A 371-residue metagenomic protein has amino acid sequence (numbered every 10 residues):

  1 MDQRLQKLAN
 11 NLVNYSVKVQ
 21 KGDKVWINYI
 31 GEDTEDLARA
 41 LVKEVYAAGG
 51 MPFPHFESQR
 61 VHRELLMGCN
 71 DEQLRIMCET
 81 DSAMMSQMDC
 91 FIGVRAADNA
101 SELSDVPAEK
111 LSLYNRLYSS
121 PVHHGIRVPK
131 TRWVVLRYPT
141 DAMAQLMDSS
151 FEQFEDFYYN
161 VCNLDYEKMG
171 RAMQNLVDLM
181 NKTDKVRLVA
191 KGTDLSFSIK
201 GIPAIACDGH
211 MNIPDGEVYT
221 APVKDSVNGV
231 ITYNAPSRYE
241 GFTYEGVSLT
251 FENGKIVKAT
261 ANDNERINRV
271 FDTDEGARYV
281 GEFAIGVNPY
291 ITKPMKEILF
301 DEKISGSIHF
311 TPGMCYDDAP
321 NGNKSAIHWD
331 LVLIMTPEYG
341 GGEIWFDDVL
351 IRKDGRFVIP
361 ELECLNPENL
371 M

Functional and structural regions predicted by a protein language model:
M1-G229, E363-M371: Active-site bordering "gate/hinge" segments that shape substrate access to catalytic or cofactor-binding pockets
E32, A97-N99, T140, I202 (+7 more regions): Short, glycine-/Ser/Thr-/acidic-enriched flexible segments
L179-K185, T243-E245, T336-E343: A short, compositionally biased
K191-G192, I199-G201, F251-N253, F346-V349: Short acidic-glycine loop/turn motifs at beta-strand connectors
G216-A259: Oxyanion-binding "anion nests"
N228, Y244-G246, N253, R278-E282 (+2 more regions): Active-site lining segments that contact anionic ligands and/or coordinate catalytic metals
K258-K324: Dual-mode signal for accessory low-complexity, basic/Gly-rich regions
K296-L370: Internal helix-turn-beta structural module
